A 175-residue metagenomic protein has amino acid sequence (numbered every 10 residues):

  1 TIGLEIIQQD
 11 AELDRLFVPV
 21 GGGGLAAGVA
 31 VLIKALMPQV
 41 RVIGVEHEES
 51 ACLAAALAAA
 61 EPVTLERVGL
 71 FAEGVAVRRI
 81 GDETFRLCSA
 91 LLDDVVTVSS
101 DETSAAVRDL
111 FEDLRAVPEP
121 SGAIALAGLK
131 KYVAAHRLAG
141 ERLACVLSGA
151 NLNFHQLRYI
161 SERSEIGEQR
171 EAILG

Functional and structural regions predicted by a protein language model:
T1-A90, K131-I173: Glycine-rich phosphate/pyrophosphate-binding loop at beta-loop-alpha junctions
I2, G81-G140: Active-site-adjacent helical/loop segments in soluble small-molecule enzymes
